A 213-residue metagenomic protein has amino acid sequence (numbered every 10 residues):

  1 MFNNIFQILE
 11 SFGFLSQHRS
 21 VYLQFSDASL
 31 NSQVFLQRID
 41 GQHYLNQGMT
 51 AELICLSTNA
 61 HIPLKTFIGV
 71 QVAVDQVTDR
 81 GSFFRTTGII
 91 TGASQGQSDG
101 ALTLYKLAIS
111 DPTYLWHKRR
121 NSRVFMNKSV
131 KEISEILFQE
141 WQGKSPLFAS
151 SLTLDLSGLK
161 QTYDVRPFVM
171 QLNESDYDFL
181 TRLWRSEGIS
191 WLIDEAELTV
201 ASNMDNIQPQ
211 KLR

Functional and structural regions predicted by a protein language model:
M1-R213: Amphipathic alpha-helical and helix-coil boundary elements used as assembly and membrane-proximal scaffolds
